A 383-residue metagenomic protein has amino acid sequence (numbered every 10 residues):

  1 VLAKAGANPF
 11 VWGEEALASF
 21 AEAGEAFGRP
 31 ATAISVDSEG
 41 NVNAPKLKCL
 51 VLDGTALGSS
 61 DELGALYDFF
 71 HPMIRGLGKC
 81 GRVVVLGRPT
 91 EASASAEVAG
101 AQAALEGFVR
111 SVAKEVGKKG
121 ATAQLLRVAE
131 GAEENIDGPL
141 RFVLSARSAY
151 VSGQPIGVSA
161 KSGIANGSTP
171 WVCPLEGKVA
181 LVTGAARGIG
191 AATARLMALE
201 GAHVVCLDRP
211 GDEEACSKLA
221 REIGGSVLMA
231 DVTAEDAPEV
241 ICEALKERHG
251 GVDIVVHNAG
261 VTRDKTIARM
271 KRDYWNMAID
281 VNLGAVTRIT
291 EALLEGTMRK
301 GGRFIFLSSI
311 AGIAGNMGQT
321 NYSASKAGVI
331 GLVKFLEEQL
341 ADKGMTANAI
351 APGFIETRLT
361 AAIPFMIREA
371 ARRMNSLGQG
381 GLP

Functional and structural regions predicted by a protein language model:
V1-W12, V172-V205: Canonical Rossmann dinucleotide-binding motif of NAD(H)/NADP(H)-dependent dehydrogenases/reductases, specifically
A7-F20, A202-C216: Conserved glycine-rich Rossmann-like NAD(P)H-binding loop of the short-chain dehydrogenase/reductase
N43-G76, C80, V84, V98 (+4 more regions): Catalytic Tyr-X3-Lys loop
A96-E97, N316-T320, G378: Active-site loop immediately N-terminal to the catalytic Tyr-X3-Lys motif of short-chain dehydrogenase/reductase
A101-L105, T290, S325, V333: Active-site helix of classical SDR
K114-E115, E295, E338-Q339: Alpha-helical segment proximal to the catalytic Tyr-Lys
V128-I136, N375-P383: A conserved structural motif in NAD(P)-dependent oxidoreductases
S309: Residue(s) in the substrate-gating loop at a strand-loop-helix junction that position the organic substrate next
